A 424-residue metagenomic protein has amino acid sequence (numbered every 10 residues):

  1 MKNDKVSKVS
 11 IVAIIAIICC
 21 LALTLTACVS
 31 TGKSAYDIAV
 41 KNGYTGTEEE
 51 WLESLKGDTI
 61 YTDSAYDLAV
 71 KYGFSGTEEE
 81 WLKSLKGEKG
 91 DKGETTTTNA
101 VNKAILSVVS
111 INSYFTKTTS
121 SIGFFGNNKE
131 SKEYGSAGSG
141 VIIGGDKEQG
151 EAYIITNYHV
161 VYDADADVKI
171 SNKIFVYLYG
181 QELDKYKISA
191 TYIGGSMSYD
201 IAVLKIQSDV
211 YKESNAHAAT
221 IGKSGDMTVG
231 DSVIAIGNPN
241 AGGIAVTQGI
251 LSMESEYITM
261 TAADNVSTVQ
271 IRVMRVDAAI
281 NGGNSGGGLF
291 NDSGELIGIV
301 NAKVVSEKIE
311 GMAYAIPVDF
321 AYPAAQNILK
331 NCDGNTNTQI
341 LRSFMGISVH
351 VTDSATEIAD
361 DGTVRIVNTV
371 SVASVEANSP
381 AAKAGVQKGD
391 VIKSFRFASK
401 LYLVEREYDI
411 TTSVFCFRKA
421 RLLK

Functional and structural regions predicted by a protein language model:
M1-T31, T97-V101, S107-I111, V141 (+9 more regions): Gram-positive cell-envelope targeting signals
S30-V40, Y44, E48-V70, F74-G93: Collagen/collagen-like triple-helix recognition
E94-N99, T118-I155, Y186-S189, A218-T220 (+4 more regions): A conserved glycine-rich beta-strand in the N-terminal activation segment of trypsin-fold
L106-I111, G140, A152, T156 (+13 more regions): Terminal peptide-recognition signature
K117-S120, E130-K132, A202, V210 (+2 more regions): PDZ/PDZ-like groove recognition
G144-Y199, S208-D209: Catalytic-histidine neighborhood of serine endopeptidases, predominantly the chymotrypsin-like S1/PA family
Y158-S171, Y211-A218, I236-I250, Y257-G286 (+2 more regions): Active-site loop architecture of trypsin-fold serine endopeptidases
F175-E182, I221-I244: Short glycine/Trp-rich loop-beta-loop segment that forms part of the substrate-binding cleft
